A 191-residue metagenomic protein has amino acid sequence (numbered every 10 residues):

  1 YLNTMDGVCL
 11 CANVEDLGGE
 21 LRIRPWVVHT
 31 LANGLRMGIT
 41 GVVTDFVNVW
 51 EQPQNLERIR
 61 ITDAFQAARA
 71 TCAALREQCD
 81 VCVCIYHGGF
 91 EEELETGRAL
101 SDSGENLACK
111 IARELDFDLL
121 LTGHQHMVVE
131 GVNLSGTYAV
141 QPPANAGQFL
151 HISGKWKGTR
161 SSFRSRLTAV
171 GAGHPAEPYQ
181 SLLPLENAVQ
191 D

Functional and structural regions predicted by a protein language model:
Y1-H174, S181: Acidic, metal/ion-coordinating pockets
G173-A176, D191: Short, surface-exposed beta-strand/loop "edge" segments at domain boundaries and coil↔beta transitions
L182-D191: Active-site nucleophile-His-acid catalytic modules used for acyl/amide transfer and hydrolysis across diverse enzymes
